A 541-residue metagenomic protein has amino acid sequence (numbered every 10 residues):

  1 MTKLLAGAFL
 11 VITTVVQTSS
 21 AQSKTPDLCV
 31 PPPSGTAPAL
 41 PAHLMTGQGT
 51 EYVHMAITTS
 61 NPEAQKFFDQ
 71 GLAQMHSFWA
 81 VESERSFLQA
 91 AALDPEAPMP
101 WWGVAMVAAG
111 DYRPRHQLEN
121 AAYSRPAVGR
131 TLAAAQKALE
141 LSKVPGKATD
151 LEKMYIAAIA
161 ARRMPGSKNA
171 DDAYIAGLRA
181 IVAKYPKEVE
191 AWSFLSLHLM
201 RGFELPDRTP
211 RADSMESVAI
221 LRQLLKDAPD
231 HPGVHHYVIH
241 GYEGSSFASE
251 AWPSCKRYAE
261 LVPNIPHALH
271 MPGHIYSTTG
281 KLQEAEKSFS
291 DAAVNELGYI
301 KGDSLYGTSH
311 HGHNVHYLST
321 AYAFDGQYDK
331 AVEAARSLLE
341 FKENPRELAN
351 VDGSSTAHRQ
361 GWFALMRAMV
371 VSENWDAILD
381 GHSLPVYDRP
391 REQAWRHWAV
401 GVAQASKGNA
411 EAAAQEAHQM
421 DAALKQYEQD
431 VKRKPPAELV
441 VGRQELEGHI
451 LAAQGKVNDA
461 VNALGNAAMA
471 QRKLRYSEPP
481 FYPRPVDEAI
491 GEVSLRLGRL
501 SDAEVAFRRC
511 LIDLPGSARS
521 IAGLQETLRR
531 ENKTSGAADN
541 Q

Functional and structural regions predicted by a protein language model:
K3-Q17: Bacterial N-terminal signal peptides
S23-K187, W192-D230, H235-S249, P253-N264 (+10 more regions): Short coil/linker segments at helix-helix boundaries
F289, T308-E343, W362-E373: Extended catalytic-interface subdomain
G442-R443, D459-L511: Generic long, charged, amphipathic alpha-helical segments
D487-Q541: C-terminal structured "cap/appendage" subdomains that terminate the fold
